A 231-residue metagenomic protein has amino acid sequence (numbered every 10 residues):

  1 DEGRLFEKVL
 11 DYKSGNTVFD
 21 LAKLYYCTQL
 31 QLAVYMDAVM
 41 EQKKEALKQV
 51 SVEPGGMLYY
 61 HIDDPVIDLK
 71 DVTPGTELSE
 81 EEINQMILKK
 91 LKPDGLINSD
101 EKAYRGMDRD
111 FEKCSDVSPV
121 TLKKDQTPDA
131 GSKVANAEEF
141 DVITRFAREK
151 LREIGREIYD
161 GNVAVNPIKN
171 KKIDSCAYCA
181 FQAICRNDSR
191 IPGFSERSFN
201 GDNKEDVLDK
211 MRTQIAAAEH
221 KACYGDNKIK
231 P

Functional and structural regions predicted by a protein language model:
D1-P231: Structural signature of nuclease core domains in nucleic-acid processing machines
